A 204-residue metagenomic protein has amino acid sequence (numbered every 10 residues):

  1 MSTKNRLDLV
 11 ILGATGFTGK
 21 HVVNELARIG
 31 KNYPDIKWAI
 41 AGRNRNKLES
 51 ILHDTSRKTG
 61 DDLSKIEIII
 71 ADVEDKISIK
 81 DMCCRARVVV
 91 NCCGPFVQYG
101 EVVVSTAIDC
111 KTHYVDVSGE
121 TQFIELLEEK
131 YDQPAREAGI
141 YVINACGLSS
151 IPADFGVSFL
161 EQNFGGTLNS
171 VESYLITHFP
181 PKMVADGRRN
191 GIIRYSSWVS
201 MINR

Functional and structural regions predicted by a protein language model:
L7-I29: N-terminal Rossmann NAD(P)H-binding glycine-rich loop of SDR-like oxidoreductase domains
D8, R87-V88, H113: Structural motif
N32-K47: Conserved glycine-rich Rossmann-like NAD(P)H-binding loop of the short-chain dehydrogenase/reductase
N44-I77: Conserved N-terminal Rossmann-fold NAD(P) cofactor-binding segment
E67-Y99: Conserved Rossmann-fold cofactor-binding substructure of NAD(P)-dependent oxidoreductases
N91, P95, V104-I124: ADP-ribose/adenylate-binding Rossmann-like module
G100, S118-I140: Rossmann-fold NAD(P)-binding glycine/threonine-rich loop
Q162-R204: Active-site-lining helix/loop region of Rossmann-like oxidoreductase modules
